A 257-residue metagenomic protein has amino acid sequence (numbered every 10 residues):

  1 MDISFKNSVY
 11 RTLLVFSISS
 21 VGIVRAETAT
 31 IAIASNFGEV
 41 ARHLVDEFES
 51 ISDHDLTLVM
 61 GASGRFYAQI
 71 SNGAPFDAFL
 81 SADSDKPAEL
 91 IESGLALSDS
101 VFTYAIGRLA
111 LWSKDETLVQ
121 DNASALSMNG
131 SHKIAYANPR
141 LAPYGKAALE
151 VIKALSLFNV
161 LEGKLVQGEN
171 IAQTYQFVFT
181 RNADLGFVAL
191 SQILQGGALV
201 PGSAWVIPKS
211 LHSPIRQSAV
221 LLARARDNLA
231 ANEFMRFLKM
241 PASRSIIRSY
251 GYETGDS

Functional and structural regions predicted by a protein language model:
M1-N7: N-terminal secretory signal peptides that target proteins for export/translocation
Y10-S20: Bacterial N-terminal signal peptides
S20-A26: Bacterial Sec-dependent signal peptides at the C-terminal "C-region" and cleavage site
A26-M60, G64, A68-A74, S81-S84 (+3 more regions): Exported/periplasmic ABC-transporter solute-binding proteins
L97: Extracellular glycoside hydrolase catalytic/binding regions
